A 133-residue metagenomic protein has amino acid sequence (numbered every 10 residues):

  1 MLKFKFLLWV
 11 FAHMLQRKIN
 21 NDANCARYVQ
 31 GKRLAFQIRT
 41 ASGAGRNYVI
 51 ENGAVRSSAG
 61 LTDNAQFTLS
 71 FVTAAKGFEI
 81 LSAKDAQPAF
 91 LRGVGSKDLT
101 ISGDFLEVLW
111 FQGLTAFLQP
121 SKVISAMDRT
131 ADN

Functional and structural regions predicted by a protein language model:
M1-N133: Feature captures hydrophobic
